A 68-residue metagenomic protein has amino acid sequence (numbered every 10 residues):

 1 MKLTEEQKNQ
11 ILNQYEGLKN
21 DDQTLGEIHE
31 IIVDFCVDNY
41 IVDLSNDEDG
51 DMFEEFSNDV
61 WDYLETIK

Functional and structural regions predicted by a protein language model:
K2-K8: Basic helix-extension-helix modules of the SAP/HeH family
N13-K68: Acidic, low-complexity, intrinsically disordered interaction modules
